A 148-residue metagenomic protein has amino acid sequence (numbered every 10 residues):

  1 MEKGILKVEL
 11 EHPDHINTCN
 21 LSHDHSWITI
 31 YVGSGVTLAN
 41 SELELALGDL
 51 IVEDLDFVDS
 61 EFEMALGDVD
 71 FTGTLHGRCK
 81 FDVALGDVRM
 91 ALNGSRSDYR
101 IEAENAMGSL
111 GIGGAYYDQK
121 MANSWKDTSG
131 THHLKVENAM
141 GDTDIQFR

Functional and structural regions predicted by a protein language model:
M1-T72, A122-R148: Right-handed parallel beta-helix
F71-R148: Short, surface-exposed interaction patches in beta-rich subdomains that mediate adhesion/assembly near membranes
